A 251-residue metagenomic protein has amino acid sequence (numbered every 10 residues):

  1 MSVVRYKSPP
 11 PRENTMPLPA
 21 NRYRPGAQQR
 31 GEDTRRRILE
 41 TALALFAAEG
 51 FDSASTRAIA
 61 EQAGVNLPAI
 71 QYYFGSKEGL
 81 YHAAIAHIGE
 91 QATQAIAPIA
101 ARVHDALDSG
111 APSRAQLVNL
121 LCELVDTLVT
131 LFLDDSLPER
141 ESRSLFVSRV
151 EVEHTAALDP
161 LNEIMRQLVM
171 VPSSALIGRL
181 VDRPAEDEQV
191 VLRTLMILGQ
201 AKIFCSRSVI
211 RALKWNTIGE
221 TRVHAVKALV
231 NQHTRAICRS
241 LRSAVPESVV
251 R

Functional and structural regions predicted by a protein language model:
M1-R22, N119, E123, T127-D134 (+2 more regions): C-terminal peripheral helix-coil segments that are non-catalytic and often amphipathic
R22-Q28: Short Lys/Arg-rich basic patches
G31, R35-L43: Short, leucine-enriched amphipathic alpha-helices that occur as contiguous helical runs
R37, L45, E49-H87: Helix-turn-helix
G75-G79, A83, V152, A156 (+1 more regions): Residues in soluble alpha-helical coiled-coils and helical-bundle/repeat scaffolds
H82-L120: Amphipathic alpha-helical linker/stalk segments
I85, G89, N162-M170, K227: Amphipathic, non-transmembrane alpha-helical scaffold segments
L117-N119, D135-P160, S208-R211: Amphipathic alpha-helical segments used for helix-helix packing
